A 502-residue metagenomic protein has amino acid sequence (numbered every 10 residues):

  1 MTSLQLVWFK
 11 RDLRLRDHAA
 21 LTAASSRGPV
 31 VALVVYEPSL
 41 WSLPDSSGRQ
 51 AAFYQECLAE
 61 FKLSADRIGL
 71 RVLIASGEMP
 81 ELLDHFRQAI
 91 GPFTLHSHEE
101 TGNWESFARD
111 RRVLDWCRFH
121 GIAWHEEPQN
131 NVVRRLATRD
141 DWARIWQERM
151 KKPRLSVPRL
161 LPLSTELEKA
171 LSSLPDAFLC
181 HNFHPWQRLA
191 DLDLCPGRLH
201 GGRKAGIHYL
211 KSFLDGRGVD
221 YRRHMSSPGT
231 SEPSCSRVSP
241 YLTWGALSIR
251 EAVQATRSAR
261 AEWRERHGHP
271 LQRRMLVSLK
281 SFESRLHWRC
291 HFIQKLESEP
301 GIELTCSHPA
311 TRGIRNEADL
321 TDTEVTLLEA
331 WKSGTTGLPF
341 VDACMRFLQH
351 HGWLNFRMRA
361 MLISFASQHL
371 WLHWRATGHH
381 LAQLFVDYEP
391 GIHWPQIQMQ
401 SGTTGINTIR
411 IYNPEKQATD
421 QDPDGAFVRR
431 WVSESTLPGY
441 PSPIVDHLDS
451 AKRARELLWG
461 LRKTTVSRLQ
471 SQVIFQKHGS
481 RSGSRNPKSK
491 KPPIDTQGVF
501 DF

Functional and structural regions predicted by a protein language model:
M1-T165, Q272, R346-F347, P395-Q396 (+3 more regions): Trp/Phe/Arg-rich N-terminal binding region typifying the photolyase-homology
L95, R237-V238, A252, A343-C344 (+2 more regions): A general alpha-helix detector
I122, D141-A310, I314, A418-F502: Glycine/tryptophan-enriched, flexible segments
M225-G229, D319, K332-L338: Active-site-adjacent bridging/hinge elements
V277-Q294, M345-Q398: Structured ligand/cofactor/substrate-binding pocket environments in proteins
Q294-L304, T321-E329, G391-P414, K488-P492: Charged/polar, low-hydrophobicity segments characteristic of intrinsically disordered regions and flexible loops
A310-D319, H369, H380-S450: C-terminal, helix-dominated tail/subdomain
V325-F347: Helix-hairpin-helix/helix-loop-helix acidic hairpins
